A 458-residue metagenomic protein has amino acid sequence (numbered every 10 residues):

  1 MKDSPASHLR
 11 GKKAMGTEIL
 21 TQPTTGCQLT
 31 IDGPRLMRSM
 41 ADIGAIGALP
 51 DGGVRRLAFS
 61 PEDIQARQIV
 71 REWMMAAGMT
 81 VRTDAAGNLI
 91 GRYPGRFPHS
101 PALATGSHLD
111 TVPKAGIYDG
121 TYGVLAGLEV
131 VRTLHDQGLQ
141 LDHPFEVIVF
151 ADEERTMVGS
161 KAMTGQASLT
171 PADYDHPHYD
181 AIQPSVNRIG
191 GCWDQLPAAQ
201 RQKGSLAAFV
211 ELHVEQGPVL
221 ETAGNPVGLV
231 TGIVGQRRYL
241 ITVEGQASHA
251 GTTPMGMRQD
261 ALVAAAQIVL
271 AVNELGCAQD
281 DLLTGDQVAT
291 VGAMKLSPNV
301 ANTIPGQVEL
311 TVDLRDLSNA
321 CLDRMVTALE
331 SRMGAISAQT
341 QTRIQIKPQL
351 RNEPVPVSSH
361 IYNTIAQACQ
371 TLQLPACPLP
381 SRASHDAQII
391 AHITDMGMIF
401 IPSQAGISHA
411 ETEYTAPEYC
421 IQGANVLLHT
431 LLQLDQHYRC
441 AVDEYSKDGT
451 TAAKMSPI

Functional and structural regions predicted by a protein language model:
G16-S60, I407-H409: N-terminal capping segment at the start of a domain
L36-S39, G44-L49, G106-S107, A376-V426: Zn-dependent metallopeptidase/amidohydrolase metal-coordination segment
I43, T105, K114-E154, R237-V243 (+4 more regions): Alpha-helical metal-binding/catalytic segments enriched in His/Glu/Asp
A48-P94: A non-catalytic alpha/beta surface segment that caps or lines the substrate-entry region of metallo-dependent hydrolase
A58-F59, T290-S297, T311-L317, R343-Y362 (+1 more regions): A short beta-alpha structural unit
R71-M75, T80, L89-Q166, T170-N187 (+1 more regions): Active-site metal-coordination/substrate-binding segment of hydrolases, especially metallo-dependent peptidases
D152-T156, K161-N319: Midchain, well-structured core segments that form catalytic/ion-binding scaffolds
H249, T253-Q279, V326, S331 (+3 more regions): His/Asp/Glu-rich mid-to-C-terminal helical/loop segments that flank catalytic regions of hydrolases
